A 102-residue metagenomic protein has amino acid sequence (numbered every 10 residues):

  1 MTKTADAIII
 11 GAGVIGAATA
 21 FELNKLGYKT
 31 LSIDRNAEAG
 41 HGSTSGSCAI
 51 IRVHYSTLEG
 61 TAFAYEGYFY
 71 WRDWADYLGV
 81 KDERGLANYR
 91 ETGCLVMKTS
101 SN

Functional and structural regions predicted by a protein language model:
M1-I15, L31: Beta1/beta-strand and adjacent pyrophosphate-binding region of the FAD-binding site in flavoprotein oxidoreductases
M1-T2, N24, Y89: Short, flexible hinge/linker loops that cap or flank conserved catalytic cores
T2-I8, G40-S47, I51: Accessory recognition modules or surfaces
N24-T44: Glycine-rich FAD pyrophosphate-binding loop
C48-N102: Dinucleotide-binding Rossmann-like beta1-alpha1 core, especially the glycine-rich loop that anchors the ADP
